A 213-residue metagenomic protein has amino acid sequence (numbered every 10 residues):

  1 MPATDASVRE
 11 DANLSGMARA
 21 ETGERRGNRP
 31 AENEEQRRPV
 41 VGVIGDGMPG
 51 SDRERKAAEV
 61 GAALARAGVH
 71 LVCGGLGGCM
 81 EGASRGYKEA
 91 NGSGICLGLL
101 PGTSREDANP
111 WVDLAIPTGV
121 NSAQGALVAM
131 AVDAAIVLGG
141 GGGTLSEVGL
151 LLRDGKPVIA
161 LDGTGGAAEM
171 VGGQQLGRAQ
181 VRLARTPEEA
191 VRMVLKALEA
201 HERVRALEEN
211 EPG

Functional and structural regions predicted by a protein language model:
E21-R26, I116-V120: Short gly/ser/thr-rich secondary-structure transition/capping motifs
N33-E35, R55, A62, G75-L150 (+2 more regions): Acidic/glycine-enriched connector segments
E35-G50, V60-G61, R66-A67: Generic N-terminal amphipathic, Lys/Arg-enriched alpha-helix
M130, A134-A135, V181-G213: A charged, well-structured terminal subsegment
G165-V181: Catalytic binding pocket for nucleotide-activated donors in carbohydrate/polymer assembly enzymes
